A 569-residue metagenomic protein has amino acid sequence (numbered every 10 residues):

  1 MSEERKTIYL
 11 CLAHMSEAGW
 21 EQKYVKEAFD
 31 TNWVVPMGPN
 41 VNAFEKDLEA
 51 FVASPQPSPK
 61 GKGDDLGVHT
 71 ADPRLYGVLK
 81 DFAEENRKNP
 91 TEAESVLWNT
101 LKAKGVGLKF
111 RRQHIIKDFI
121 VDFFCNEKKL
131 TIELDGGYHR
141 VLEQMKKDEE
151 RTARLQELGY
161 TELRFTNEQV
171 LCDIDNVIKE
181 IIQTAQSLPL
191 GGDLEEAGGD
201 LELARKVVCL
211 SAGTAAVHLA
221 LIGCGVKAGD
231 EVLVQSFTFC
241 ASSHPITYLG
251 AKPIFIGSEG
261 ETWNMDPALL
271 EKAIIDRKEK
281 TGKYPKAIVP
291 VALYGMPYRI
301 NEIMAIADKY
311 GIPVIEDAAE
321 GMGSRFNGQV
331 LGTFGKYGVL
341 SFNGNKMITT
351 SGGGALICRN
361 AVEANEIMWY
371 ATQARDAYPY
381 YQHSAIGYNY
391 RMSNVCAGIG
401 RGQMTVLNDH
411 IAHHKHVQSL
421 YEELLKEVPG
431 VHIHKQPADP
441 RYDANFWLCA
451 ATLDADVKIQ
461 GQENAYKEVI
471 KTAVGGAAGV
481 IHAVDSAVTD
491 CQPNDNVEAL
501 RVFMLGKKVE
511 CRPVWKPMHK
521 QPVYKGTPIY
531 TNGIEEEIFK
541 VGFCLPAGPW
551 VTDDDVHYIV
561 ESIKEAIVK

Functional and structural regions predicted by a protein language model:
M1-V35, P39, Q183, P546: N-terminal "arm"/small-domain region of PLP-dependent enzymes with the aminotransferase-like
M37-P39, A43-A53, L130, G199-E231 (+4 more regions): Phosphate-binding glycine-rich loop
P39-V52, E202-A204, A268, K280-K283 (+5 more regions): PLP-dependent aminotransferase class I/II
S58-D64, G191-G199: Glycine-biased, low-complexity coil/linker segments
D65-Q186: Nucleic-acid endo/exonuclease domains
L210, H218-K272, A473, M504: Conserved PLP-anchoring active-site segment centered on the Schiff-base-forming lysine
L249, K309-Y310, K507: Helix C-cap/helix->beta junction micro-motif
E261-T350, A355-I357: Active-site phosphate-binding strand-loop segment of PLP-dependent enzymes
